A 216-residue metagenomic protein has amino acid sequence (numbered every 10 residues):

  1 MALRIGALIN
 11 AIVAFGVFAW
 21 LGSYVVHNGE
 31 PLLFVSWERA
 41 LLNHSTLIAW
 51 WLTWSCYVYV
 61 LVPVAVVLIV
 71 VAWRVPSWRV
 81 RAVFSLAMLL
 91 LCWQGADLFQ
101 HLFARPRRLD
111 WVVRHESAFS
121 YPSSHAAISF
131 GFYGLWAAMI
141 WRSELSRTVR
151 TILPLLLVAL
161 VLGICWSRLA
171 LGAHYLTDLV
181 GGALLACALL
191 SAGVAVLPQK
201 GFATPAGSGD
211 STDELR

Functional and structural regions predicted by a protein language model:
M1-V60, H101-V113: N-terminal transmembrane-helix/juxtamembrane module of multi-pass inner/ER membrane proteins
I5-G6, N10, A65-C92: Interfacial segments of alpha-helical transmembrane regions
L8, V62, A82-A87, T151-V158 (+1 more regions): Hydrophobic alpha-helical transmembrane segments
G16-L21, L90-D97, V158-L169: Aromatic-anchored segments of alpha-helical transmembrane domains
G22-V26, T53, A96-A104, A137 (+2 more regions): Membrane-water interface at transmembrane helix exits
S45, S77-A82, R108-L109, S146-I152: Membrane-helix interface segments
L68, V112-R216: Membrane-embedded catalytic cores of phosphoryl/pyrophosphoryl-handling enzymes
V83-W111: Hydrophobic alpha-helical transmembrane segments of integral membrane proteins
